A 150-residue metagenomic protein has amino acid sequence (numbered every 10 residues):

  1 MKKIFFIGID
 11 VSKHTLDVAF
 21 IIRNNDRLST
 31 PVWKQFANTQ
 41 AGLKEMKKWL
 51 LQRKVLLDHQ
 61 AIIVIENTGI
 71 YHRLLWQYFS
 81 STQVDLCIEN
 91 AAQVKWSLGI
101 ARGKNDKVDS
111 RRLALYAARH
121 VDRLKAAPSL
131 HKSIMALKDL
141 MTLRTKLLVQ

Functional and structural regions predicted by a protein language model:
M1-Q150: Phosphate- and other anionic-substrate recognition elements at nucleic-acid/protein interfaces
